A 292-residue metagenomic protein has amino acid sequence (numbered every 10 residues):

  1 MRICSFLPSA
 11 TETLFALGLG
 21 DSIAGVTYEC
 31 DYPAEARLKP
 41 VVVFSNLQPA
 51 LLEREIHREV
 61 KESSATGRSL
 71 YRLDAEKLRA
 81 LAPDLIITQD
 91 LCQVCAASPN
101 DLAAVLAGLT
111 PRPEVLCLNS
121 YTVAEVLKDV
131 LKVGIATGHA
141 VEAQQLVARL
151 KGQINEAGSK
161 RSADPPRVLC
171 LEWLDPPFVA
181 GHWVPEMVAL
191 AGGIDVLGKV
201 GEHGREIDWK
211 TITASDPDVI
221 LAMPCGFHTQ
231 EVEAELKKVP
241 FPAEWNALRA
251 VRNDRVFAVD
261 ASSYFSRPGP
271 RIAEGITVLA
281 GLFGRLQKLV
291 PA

Functional and structural regions predicted by a protein language model:
M1-A292: N-terminal ligand-binding lobe of clamshell/alpha-beta domains
